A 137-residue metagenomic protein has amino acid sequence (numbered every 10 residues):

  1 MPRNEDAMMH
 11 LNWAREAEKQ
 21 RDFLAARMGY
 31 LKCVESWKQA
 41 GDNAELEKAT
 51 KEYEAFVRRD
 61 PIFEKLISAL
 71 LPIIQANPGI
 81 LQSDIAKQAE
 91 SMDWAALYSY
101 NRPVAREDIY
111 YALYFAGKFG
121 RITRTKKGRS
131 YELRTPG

Functional and structural regions predicted by a protein language model:
E16-A17, S36, N43, F56: Residue position in alpha-helical solenoids
E47-G79: Short alpha-helical segments that sit at the start of domains
G79-Y100: Short acidic, hydrophobic short linear motifs in intrinsically disordered regions
Y100-K118: Short amphipathic alpha-helical interaction segments
G117-K126: A short, conserved structural fragment
K126-G137: Short, cationic-aromatic polyanion-contact patches
